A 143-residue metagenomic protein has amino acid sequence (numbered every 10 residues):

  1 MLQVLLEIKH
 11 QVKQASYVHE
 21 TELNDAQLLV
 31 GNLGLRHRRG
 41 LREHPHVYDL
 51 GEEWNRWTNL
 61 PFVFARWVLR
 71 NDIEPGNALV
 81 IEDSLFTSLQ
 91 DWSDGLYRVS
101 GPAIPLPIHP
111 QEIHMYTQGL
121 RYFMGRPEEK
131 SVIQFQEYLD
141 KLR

Functional and structural regions predicted by a protein language model:
M1-L2, L29-G31, V63-W67, L120 (+1 more regions): Long, contiguous hydrophobic alpha-helical segments, chiefly transmembrane helices and signal peptides
M1-S16, Y97: Ligand-binding cleft/hinge of the Venus flytrap
Q3-E7, F86, Q136: Generic solvent-exposed, charged/amphipathic alpha-helical segments that serve as macromolecular interface scaffolds
K9, L85-S88, L120: Alpha-helix boundary/capping residues
A15-V99: Pocket-lining segment of extracytoplasmic ligand-binding domains
R98-R143: An extracytoplasmic/periplasmic, membrane-proximal ligand-sensing/linker region
